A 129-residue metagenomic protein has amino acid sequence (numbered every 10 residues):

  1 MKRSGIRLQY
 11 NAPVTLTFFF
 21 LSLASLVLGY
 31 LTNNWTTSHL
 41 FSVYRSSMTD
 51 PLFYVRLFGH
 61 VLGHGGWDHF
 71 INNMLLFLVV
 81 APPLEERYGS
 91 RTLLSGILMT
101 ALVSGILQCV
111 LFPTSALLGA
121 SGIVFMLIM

Functional and structural regions predicted by a protein language model:
M1-L8: Short, Lys/Arg-rich, polar N-terminal cytosolic tail immediately upstream of the first transmembrane signal-anchor
N11-L118: N-terminal TM1-TM2 helical hairpin plus the immediately adjacent luminal interfacial "cap"
L118-M129: Specific transmembrane alpha-helix
